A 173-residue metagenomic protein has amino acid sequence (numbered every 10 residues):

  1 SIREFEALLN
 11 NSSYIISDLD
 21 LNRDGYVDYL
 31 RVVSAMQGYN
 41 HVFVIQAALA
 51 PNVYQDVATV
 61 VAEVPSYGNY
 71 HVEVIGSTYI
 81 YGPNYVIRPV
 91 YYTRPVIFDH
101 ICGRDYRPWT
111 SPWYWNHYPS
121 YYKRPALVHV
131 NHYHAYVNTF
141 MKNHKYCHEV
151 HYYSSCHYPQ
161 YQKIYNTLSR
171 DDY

Functional and structural regions predicted by a protein language model:
R3-D18, V42-A47: N-terminal post-signal-peptidase region of extra-cytosolic proteins
S17-Y29: Acidic, glycine-anchored loop motifs typical of Ca2+
R31-Y173: Low-complexity segments
